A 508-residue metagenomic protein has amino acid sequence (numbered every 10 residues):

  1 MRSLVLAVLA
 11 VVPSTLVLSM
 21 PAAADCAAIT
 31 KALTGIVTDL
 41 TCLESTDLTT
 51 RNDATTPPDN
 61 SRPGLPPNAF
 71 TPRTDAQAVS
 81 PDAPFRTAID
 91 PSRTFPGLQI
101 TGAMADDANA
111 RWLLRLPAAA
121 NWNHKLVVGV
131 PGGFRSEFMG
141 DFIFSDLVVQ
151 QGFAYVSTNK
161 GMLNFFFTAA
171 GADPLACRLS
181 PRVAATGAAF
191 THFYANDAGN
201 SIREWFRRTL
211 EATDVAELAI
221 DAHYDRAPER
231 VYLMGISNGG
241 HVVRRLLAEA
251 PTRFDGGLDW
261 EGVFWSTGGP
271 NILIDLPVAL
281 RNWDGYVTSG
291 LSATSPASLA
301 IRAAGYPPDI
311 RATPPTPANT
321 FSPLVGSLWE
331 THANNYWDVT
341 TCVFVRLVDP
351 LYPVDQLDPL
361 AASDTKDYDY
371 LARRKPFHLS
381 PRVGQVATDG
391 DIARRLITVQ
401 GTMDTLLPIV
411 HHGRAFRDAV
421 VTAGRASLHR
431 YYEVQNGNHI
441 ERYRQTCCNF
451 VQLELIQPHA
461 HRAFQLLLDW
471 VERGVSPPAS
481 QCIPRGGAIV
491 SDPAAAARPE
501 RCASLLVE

Functional and structural regions predicted by a protein language model:
M1-L4: Positively charged n-region of N-terminal signal peptides that target proteins for export
L6-V17: Bacterial N-terminal signal peptides
L18-A24: Sec/Tat signal peptide C-region and signal peptidase I cleavage site
A24-E508: C-terminal His-loop and adjacent cap/lid subdomain of alpha/beta-hydrolase
